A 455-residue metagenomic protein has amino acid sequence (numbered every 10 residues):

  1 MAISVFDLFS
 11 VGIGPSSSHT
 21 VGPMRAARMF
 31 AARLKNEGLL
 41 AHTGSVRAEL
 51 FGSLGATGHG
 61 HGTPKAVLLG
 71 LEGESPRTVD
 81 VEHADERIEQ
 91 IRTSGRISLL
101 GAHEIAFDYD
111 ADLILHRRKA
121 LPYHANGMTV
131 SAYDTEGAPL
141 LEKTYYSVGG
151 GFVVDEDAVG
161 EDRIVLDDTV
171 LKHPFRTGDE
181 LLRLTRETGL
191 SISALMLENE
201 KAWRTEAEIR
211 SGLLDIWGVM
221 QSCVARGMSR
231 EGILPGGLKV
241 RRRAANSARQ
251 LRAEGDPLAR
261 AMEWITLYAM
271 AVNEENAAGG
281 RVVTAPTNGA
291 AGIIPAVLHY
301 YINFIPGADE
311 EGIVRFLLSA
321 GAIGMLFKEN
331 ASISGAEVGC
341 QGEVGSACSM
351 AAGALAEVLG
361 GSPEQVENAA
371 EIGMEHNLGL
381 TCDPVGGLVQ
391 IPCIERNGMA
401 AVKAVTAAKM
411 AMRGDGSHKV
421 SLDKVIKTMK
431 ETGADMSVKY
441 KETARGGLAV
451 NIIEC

Functional and structural regions predicted by a protein language model:
M1-G14, E37: An N-terminal structural lobe/cap that precedes and organizes the functional/catalytic core across diverse proteins
F9-A27, A278-V297, C340-S349: Conserved phosphate/anionic-ligand binding catalytic regions in large, soluble enzymes, centered on
S18-K35, P295-G307, A352-G360: Alpha-helical support elements that line or immediately flank enzyme active sites and cofactor-binding pockets
S45-G58, Q90-I97, L317-E329, E371-P384 (+1 more regions): Short, mixed-charge aromatic SLiMs
P76-E254: C-terminal regulatory domains involved in ligand/effector binding and gene-expression control
W203-G339, G447-C455: Accessory "access/gating" subregions that flank catalytic or transport cores
G307-A308, S319, M325-G398, M410-K419: Hydrophobic alpha-helical bundle architecture
K419-C455: Extended hydrophobic packing segments that form well-structured cores
